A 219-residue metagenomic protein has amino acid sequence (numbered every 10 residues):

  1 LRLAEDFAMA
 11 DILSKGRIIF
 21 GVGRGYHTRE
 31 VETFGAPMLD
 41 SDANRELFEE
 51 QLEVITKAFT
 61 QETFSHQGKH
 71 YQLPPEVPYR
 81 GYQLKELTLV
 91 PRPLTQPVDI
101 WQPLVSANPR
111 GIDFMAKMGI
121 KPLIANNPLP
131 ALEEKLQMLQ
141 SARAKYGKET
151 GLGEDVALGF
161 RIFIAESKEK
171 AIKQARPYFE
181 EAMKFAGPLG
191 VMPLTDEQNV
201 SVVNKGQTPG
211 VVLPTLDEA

Functional and structural regions predicted by a protein language model:
R2-M118, K145-G147: Internal, glycine-rich beta/alpha segment that forms the wall or movable "lid" of small-molecule/cofactor binding
E32, F114-I120, G153-D155, S201-V202: Short acidic (Asp/Glu) and glycine-rich catalytic loops that position anionic groups and cofactors
S41-L89, P130-A219: An alpha-helical appendage that flanks or caps ligand/catalytic pockets
N127: Glycine-rich phosphate/pyrophosphate-binding loops and their adjacent beta-strand/loop elements at enzyme active sites
